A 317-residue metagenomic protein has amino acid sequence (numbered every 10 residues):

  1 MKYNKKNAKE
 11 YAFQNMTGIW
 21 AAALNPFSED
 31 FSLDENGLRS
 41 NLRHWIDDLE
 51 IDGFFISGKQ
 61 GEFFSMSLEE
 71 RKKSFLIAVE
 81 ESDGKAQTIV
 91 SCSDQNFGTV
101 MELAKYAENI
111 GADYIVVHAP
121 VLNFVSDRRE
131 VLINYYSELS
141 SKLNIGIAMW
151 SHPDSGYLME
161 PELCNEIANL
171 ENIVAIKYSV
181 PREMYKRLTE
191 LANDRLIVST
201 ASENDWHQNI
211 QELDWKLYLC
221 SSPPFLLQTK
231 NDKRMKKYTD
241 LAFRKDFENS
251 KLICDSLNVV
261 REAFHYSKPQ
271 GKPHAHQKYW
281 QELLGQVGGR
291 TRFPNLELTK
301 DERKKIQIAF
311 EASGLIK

Functional and structural regions predicted by a protein language model:
K2-K9, N15-P26, D47-I51, L213-D214 (+1 more regions): C-terminal alpha-helical cap/extension of soluble enzyme domains
K2-L158, P294-E297, I316: Active-site beta->alpha loop and helix N-cap motifs at the rims of alpha/beta catalytic domains
L33, E69, K73, N134 (+5 more regions): Conserved active-site and cofactor/substrate-binding residues in soluble primary-metabolism enzymes
N41, S74, I167, S250-I253 (+1 more regions): A structural signal for short hydrophobic/aromatic patches embedded in well-ordered alpha helices
E138-S141, P153-R261, H265-P269: Catalytic alpha/beta core domains of metabolic enzymes, predominantly
